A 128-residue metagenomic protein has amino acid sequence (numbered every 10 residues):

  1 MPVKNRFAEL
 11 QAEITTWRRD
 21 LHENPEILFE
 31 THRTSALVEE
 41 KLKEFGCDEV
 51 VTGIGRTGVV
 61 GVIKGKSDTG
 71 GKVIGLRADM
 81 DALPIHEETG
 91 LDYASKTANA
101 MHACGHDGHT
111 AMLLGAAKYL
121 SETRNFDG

Functional and structural regions predicted by a protein language model:
M1-H102, A111-L114, K118-D127: Acidic/His- and Gly-rich active-site-bordering loop/insert found across diverse amide/peptide-bond hydrolases
